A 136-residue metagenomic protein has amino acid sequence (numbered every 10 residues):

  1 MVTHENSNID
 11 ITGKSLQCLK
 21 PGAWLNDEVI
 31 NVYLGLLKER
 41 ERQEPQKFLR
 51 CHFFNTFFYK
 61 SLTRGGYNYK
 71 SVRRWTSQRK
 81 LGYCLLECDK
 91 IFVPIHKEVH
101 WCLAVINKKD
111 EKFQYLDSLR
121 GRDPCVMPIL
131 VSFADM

Functional and structural regions predicted by a protein language model:
M1-C102, I106-K112: Cysteine protease catalytic domains with a Cys-His-Asp triad
N107, S118-L119, L130: "Short basic amphipathic alpha-helical interaction patches in structured regions
F113-R122: Catalytic Cys-His active-site segments of thiol-dependent hydrolases/isopeptidases
D123-M136: E2/UBC-UEV (E2-variant) core
